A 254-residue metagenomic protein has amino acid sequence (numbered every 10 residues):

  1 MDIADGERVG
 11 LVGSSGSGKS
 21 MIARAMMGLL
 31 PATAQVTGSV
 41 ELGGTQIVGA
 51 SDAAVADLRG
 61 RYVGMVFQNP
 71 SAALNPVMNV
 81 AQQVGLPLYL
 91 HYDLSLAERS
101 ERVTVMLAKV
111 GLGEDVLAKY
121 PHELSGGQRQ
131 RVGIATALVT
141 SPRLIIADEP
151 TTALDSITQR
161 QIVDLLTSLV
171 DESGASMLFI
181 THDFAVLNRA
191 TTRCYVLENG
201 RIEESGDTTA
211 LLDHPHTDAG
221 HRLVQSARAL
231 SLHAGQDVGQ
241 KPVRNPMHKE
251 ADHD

Functional and structural regions predicted by a protein language model:
Q35-Q46: Conserved ABC transporter NBD signature motif
Q46, A97-D115, V224-Q225: Conserved ABC ATPase "signature" region
Y120-L124, Q128: Conserved ABC ATPase signature
V139-R143: A short, proline-enriched helix->beta-strand linker immediately N-terminal to the Walker B motif in ABC-type P-loop
L187-R189: A short, surface-exposed alpha-helical micro-motif characterized by mixed small hydrophobic and charged/polar residues
S205-G206: ABC ATPase "signature
